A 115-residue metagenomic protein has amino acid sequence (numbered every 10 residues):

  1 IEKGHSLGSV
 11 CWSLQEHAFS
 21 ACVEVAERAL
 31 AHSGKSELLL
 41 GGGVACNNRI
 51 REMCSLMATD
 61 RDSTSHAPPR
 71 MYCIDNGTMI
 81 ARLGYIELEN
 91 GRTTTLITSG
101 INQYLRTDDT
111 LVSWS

Functional and structural regions predicted by a protein language model:
I1-S115: Acidic, glycine-enriched active-site microenvironments
